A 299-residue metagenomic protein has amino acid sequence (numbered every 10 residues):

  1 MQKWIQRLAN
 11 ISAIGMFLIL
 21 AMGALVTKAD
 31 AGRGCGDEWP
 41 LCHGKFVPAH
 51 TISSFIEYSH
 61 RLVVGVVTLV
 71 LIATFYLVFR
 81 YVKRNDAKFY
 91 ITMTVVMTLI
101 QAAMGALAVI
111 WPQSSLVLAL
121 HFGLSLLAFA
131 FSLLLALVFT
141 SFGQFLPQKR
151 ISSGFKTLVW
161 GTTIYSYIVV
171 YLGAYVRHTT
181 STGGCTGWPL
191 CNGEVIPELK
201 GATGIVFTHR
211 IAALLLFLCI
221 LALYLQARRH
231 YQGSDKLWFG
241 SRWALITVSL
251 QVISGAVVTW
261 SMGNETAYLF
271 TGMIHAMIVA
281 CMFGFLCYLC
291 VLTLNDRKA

Functional and structural regions predicted by a protein language model:
M1-A299: Polytopic transmembrane helical bundles with strong interfacial aromatic enrichment
